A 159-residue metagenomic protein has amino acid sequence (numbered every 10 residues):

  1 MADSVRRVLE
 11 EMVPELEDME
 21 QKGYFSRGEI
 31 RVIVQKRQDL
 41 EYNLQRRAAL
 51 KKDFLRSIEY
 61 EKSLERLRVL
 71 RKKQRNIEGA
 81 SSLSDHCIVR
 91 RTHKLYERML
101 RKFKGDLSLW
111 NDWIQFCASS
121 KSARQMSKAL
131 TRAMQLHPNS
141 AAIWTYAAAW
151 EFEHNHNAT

Functional and structural regions predicted by a protein language model:
M1-T159: Alpha-helical solenoid scaffolds in eukaryotic macromolecular assemblies
